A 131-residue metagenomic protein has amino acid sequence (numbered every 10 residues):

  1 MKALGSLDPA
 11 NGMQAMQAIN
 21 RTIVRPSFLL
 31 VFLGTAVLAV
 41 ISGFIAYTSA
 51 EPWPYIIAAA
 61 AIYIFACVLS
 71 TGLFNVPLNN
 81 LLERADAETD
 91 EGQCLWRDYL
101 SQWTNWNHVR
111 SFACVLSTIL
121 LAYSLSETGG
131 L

Functional and structural regions predicted by a protein language model:
M1-L33, N80-S101: Interfacial loop at the N-terminal end of multi-pass membrane proteins
M16, A36-S49, S70-F74: Membrane-helix exit/interface motif
V31-S42, S111-T118: Core segments of transmembrane alpha-helices that mediate helix-helix packing or line hydrophobic substrate/ligand
I45-A66: Interfacial segments of alpha-helical transmembrane regions
I64-N79: Transmembrane alpha-helical segments that form the membrane-embedded catalytic/substrate-channel core of multi-pass
S101-V115: Hydrophobic alpha-helical transmembrane segments
Y123-L131: Juxtamembrane boundary at the C-terminal end of a transmembrane helix
